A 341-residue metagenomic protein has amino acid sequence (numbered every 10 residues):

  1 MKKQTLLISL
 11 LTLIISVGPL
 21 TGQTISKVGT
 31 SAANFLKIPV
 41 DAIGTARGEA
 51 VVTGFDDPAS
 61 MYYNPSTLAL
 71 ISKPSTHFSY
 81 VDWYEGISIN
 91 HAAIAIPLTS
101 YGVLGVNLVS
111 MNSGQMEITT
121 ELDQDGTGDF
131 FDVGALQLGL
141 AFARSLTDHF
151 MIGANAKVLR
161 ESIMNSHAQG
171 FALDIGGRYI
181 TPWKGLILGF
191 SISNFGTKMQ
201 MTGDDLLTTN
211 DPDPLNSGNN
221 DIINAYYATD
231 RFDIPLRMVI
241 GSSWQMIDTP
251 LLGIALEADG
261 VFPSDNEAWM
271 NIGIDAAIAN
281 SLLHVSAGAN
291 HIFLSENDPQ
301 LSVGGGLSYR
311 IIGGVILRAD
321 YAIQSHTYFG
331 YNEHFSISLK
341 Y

Functional and structural regions predicted by a protein language model:
M1-I8: Bacterial N-terminal signal peptides that target proteins for export
I8-S16: Bacterial N-terminal signal peptides
L20-S72: Outer-membrane beta-barrel biogenesis signature
Q23-T45, I89, A93-Y341: Outer-membrane beta-barrel porins/channels
E49-V52, S75-W83, A322-H326: Short strand-turn segments of transmembrane beta-barrel domains in outer membranes, especially the first one or two
V51, P65-T67, Y80-Y84, H91 (+2 more regions): Short glycine-rich, polar/acidic loop-and-turn segments at beta strand-coil junctions
S79-Y84, T127-F131: Short secondary-structure transition/capping motifs
